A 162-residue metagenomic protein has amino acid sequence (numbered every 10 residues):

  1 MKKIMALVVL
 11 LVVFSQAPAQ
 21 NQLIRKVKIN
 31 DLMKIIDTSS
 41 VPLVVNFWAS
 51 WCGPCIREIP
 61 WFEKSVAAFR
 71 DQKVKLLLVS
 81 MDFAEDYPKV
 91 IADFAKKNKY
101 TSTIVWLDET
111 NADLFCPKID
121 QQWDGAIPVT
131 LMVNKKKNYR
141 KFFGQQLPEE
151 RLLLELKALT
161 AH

Functional and structural regions predicted by a protein language model:
M1-I24, A161: Bacterial Sec-dependent N-terminal signal peptides
L23-P42, V66: A short beta-strand-turn-helix
S40-L43, W48-W51, F83, A126: Short pre-active-site segment immediately N-terminal to redox-active cysteine/selenocysteine motifs in thiol-based
V41, I59-S80: Conserved helix-turn-beta segment immediately C-terminal to the redox Cys motif in thioredoxin-like folds
F47-W61: Conserved redox-active cysteine motifs that mediate thiol-disulfide chemistry, especially di-cysteine Cys-X(1-2)-Cys
K73-P88, Y100-T110: Thiol-based oxidoreductase modules, predominantly thioredoxin-like and allied folds used for disulfide exchange
F94-I127: Short, internal strand/loop/helix patches that form the active-site neighborhood or redox-interaction surface
P128-H162: Thiol-/selenol-based redox modules, centered on thioredoxin-like and closely related oxidoreductase domains
